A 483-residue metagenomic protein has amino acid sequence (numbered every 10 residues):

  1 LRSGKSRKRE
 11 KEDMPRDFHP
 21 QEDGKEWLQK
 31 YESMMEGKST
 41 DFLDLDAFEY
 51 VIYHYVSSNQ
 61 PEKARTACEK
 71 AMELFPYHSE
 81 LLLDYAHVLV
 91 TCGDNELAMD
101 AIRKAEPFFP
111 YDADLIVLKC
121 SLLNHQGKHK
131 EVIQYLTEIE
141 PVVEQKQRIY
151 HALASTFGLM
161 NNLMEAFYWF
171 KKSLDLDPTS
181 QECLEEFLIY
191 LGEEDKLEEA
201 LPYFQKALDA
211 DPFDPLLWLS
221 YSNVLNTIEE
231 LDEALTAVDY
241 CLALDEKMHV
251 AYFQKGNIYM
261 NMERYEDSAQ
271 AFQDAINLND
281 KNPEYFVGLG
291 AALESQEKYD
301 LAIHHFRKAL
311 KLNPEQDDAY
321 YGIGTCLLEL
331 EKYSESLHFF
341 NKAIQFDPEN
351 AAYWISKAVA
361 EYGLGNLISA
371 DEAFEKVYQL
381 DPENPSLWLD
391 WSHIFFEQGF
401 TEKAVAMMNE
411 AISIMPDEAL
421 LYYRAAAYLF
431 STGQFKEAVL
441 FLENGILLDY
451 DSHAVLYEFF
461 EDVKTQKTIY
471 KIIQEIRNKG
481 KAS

Functional and structural regions predicted by a protein language model:
L45, S79-E80, D112-D114, K146-R148 (+9 more regions): Helix-start (N-cap) detector for alpha-helical repeat units in TPR-like alpha-solenoids, especially tetratricopeptide
L74, P107-F109, P141-V143, L176 (+8 more regions): Structural marker of alpha-solenoid helical repeat scaffolds
D84, L118, A152, E186 (+8 more regions): Canonical tetratricopeptide repeat
